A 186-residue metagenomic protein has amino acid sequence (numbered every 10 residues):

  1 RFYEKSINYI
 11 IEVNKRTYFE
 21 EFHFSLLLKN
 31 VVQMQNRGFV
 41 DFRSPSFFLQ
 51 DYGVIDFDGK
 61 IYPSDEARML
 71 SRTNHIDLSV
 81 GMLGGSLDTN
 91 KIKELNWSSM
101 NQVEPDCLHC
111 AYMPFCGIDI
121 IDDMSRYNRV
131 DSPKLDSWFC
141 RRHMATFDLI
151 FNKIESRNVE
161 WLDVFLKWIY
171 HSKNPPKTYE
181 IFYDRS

Functional and structural regions predicted by a protein language model:
F2-Q33, E66-G117: C-terminal accessory region of radical SAM enzymes
N30-S44: Short catalytic-site patches enriched in acidic/histidine residues that coordinate or position cofactors/metals
F42-S44, S99, R129: Residues embedded in well-ordered secondary-structure elements
S46-L49: Short, small/polar residue-rich loop motifs at catalytic or cofactor-binding pockets
I55-D56: Short, acidic, Ser/Thr-enriched surface-loop or helix-capping motifs
M69-L70, L78, Q102-S186: Radical SAM enzyme core and accessory elements
